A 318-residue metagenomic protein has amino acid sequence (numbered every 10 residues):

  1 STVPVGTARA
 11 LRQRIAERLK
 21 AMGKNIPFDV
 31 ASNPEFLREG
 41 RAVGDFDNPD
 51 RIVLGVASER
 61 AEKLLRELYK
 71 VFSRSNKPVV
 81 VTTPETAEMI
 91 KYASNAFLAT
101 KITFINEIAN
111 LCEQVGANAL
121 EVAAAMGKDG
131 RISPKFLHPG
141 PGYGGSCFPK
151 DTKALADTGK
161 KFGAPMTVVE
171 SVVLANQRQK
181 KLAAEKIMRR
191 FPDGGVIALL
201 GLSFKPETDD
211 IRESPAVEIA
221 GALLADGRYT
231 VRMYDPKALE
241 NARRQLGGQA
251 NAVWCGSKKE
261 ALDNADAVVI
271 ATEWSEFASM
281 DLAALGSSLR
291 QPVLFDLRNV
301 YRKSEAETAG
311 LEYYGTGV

Functional and structural regions predicted by a protein language model:
S1-V318: Structural/interface elements that position substrates and couple domains in central-metabolism enzymes
